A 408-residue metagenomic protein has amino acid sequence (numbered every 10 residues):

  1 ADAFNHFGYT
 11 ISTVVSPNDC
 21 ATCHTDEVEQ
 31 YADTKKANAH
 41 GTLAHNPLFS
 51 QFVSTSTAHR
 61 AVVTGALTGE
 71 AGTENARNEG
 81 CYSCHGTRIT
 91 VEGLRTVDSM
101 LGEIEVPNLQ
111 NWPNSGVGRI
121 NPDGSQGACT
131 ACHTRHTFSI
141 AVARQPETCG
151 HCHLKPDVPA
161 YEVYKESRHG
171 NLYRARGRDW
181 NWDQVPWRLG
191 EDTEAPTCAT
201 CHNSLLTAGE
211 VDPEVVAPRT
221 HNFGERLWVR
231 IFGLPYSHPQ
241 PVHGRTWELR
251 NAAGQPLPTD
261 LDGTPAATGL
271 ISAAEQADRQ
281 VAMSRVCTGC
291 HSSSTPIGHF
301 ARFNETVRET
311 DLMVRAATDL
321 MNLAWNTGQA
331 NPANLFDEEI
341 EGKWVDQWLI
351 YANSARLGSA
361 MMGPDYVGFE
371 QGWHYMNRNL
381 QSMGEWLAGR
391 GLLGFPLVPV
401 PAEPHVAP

Functional and structural regions predicted by a protein language model:
D2-R77, T87-L392, L397: Primarily the internal scaffold of c-type cytochrome electron-transfer domains, especially repeated/multiheme c-type
V398-P408: A eukaryotic intrinsically disordered, low-complexity regulatory tract that is acidic and Ser/Pro-rich, enriched
